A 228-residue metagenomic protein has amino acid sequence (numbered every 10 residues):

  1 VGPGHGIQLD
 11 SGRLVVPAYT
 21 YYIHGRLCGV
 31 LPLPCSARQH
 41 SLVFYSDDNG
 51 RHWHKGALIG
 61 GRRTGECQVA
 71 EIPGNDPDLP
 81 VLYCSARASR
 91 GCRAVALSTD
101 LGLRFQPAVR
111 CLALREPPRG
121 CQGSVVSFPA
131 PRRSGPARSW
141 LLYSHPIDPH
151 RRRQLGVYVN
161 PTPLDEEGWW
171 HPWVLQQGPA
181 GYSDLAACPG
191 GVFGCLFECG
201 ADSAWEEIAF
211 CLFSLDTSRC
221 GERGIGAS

Functional and structural regions predicted by a protein language model:
V1-S228: Asp-box/BNR beta-propeller blade signature and adjacent active/binding-site loops in extracellular glycan-interacting
